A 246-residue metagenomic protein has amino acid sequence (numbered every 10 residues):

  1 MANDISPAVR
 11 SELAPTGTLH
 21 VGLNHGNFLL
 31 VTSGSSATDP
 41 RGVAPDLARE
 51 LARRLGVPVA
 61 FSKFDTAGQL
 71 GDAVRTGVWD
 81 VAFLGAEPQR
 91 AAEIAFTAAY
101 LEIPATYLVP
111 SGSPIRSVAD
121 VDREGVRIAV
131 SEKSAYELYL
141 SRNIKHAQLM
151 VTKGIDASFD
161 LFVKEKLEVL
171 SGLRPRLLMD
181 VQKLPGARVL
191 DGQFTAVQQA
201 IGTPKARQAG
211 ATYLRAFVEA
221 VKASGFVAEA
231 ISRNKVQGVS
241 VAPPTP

Functional and structural regions predicted by a protein language model:
M1-G85, R90, V221-S224, R233: Extracytoplasmic small-molecule ligand-binding "clamshell" domains of the periplasmic binding protein/Venus flytrap
M1-S11, A135-T152, R188-L190, E219-P246: Ligand-binding clefts/hinges and TM-proximal coupling segments of bilobed small-molecule sensing domains
T18-H25, R41, A119-Y136, Q148-L149: Short loop->beta-strand "edge-of-pocket" segments that line small-molecule binding or catalytic clefts across diverse
H20, G56-P58, R75-L84, G125-R127 (+2 more regions): Alpha-to-beta junction loops
H25, L101-G112, A157, R174-E219 (+1 more regions): Periplasmic-binding protein-like
V31-A37, A48-P58, T97-A98, D122-E124 (+3 more regions): Ligand-binding cleft/hinge of the Venus flytrap
G68, G85-E93, Y139-R142, V163-T195: A ligand-binding cleft/hinge motif common to bilobed small-molecule-binding domains
A98-Y100, V109-R127: Flexible hinge/capping segments at coil-to-helix
